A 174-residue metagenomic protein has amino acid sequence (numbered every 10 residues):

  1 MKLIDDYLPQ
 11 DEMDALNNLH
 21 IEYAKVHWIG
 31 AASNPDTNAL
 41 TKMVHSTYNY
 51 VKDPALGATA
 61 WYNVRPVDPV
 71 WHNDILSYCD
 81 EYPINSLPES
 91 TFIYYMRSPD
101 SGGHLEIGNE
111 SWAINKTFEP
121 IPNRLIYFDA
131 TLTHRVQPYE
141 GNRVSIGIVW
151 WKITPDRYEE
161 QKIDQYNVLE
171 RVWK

Functional and structural regions predicted by a protein language model:
M1-W71, Y78, H104, D164-K174: Non-heme Fe(II)/2-oxoglutarate
D53-E170: Catalytic core of non-heme Fe(II) oxygenases with the double-stranded beta-helix
